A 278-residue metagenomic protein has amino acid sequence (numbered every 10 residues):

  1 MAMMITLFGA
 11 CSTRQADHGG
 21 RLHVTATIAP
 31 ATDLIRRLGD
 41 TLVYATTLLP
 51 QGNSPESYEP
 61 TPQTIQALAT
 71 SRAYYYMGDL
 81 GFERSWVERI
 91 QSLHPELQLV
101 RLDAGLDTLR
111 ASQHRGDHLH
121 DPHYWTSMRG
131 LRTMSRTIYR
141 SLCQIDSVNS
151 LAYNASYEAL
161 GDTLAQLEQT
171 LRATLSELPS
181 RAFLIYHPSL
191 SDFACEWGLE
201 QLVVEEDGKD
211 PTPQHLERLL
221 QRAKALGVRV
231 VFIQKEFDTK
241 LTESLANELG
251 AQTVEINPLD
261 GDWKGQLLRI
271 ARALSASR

Functional and structural regions predicted by a protein language model:
M1-G9: Sec-dependent bacterial lipoprotein signal peptides
C11-R278: Extracytoplasmic metal-acquisition and chelation regions
